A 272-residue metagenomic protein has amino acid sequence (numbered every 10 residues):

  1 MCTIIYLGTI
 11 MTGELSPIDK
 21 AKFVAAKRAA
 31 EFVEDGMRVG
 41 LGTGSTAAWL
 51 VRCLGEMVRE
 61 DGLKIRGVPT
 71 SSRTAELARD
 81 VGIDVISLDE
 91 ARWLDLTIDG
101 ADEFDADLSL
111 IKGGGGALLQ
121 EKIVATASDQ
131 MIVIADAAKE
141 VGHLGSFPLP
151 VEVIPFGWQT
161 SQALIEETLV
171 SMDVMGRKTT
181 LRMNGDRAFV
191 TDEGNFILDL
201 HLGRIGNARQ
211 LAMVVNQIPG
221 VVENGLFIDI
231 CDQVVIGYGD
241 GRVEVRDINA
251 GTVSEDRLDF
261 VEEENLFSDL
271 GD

Functional and structural regions predicted by a protein language model:
Y6-K20, S72-D272: Conserved phosphate- and dinucleotide-binding cores of soluble alpha/beta proteins, encompassing both enzyme active
T12-D99: N-terminal active-site beta-alpha-beta segment that forms phosphate/nucleotide-binding and substrate-recognition loops
